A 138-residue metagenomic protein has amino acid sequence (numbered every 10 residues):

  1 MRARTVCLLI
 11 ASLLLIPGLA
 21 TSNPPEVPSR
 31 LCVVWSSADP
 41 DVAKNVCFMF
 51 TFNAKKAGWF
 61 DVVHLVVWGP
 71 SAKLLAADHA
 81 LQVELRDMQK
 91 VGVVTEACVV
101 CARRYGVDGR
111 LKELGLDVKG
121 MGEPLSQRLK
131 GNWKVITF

Functional and structural regions predicted by a protein language model:
M1-C7: Bacterial N-terminal signal peptides that target proteins for export
C7-P17: Bacterial N-terminal signal peptides
A20-S22: Boundary at the C-terminal end of the N-terminal hydrophobic targeting segment
C32-C47, S71-A76: Short, glycine-rich nucleotide/cofactor-binding loops
K44-F60: Histidine-anchored nucleotide/phosphate-binding helix
T51, V62-G69, T95-C101: Short internal beta-strands
A80-D108: A glycine-rich helix N-cap at a beta->alpha junction
D87, V94-E96, K112-L129: A short aromatic-anchored loop/beta-hairpin motif
